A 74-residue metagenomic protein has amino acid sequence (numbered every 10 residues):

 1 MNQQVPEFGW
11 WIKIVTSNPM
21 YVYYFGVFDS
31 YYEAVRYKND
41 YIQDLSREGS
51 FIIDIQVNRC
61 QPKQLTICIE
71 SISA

Functional and structural regions predicted by a protein language model:
M1-Y24: Short aromatic-glycine-(Arg/Gly/Cys) micro-motifs in beta-strand/loop hairpins
N2, Q43-A74: Short, mixed-charge low-complexity intrinsically disordered segments
S17, Y31, C60-K63: Generic structural motif
P19-I52: Amphipathic, hydrophobic secondary-structure cores in small proteins
